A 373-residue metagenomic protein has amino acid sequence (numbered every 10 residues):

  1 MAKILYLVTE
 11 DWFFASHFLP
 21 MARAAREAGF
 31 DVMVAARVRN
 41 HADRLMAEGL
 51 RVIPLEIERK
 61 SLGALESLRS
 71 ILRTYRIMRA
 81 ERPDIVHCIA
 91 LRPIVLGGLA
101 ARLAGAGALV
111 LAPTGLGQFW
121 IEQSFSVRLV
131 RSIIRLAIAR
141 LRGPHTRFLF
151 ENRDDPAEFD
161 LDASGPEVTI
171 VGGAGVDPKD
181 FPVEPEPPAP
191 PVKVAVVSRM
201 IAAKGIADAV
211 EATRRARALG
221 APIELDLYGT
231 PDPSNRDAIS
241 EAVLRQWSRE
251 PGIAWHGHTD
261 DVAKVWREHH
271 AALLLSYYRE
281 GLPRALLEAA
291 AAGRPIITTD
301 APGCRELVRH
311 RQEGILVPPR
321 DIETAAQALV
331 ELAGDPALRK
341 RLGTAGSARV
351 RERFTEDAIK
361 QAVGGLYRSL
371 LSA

Functional and structural regions predicted by a protein language model:
A36-N40, V197, E224-I239: Glycosyltransferase donor-sugar binding loop
I53, R131, R135-E184, A189: Donor nucleotide-sugar binding/catalytic pocket of nucleotide-sugar-dependent glycosyltransferases
P185-K204, V210-R214, L225-D226: Conserved donor-binding/catalytic core segment of Leloir-type glycosyltransferases
G229, A238-T259: Nucleotide-activated donor-binding/catalytic signature segment of Leloir-type glycosyltransferases, i.e., the conserved
R267-G281, R294: Acidic donor-binding loop of glycosyltransferase active sites
P295-T298, V308: Short hydrophobic beta-strand element within catalytic cores of glycosyltransferases and related nucleotide-activated
H310-R311, I315-E323, E331-P336: Conserved acidic donor-binding segment of nucleotide-sugar-dependent glycosyltransferases
T324, E331, L338-R353, I359-G365: A short, well-ordered alpha-helix in the C-terminal region of glycosyltransferases
